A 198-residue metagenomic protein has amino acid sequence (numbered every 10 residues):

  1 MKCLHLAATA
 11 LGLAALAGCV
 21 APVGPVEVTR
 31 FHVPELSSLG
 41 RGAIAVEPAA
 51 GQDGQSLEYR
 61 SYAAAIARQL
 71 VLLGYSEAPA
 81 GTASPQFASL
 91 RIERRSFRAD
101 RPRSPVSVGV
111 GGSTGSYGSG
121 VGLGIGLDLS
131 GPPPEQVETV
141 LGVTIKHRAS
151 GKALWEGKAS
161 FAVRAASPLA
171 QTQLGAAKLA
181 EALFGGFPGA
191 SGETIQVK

Functional and structural regions predicted by a protein language model:
M1-C19: Sec-dependent bacterial lipoprotein signal peptides
C19-L36, S130-K198: C-terminal/domain-edge helix-coil "capping" segments
C19-L73, D100, G192-K198: A structural "domain/chain start" motif
G40-G42, I66, L73, S84-A88 (+2 more regions): Envelope-exposed proteins and targeting segments
G51-Q52, R94-F97, F161-A162: Solvent-exposed loop/turn segments at secondary-structure junctions within structured extracellular/periplasmic domains
A65-S76, R95, A182-A190: Structured segments of extracytoplasmic/periplasmic soluble domains in secreted or envelope-associated proteins
A78-A99, K198: Acidic helix-start/capping segments at beta-turn-to-alpha-helix junctions
R91-S150: Surface-exposed short loop/turn segments
